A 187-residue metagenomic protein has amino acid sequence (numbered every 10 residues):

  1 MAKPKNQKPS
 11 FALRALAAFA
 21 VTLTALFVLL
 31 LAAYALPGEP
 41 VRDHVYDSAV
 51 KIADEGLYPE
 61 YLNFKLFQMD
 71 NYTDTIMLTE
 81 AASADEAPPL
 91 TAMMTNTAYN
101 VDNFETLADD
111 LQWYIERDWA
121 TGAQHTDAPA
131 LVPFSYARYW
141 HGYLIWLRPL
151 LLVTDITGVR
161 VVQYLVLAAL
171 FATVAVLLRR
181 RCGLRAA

Functional and structural regions predicted by a protein language model:
M1-P37: Start-transfer (signal-anchor) and selected internal transmembrane alpha helices of multi-pass inner/ER membrane
V28-L36, P40, V174-R181: Hydrophobic membrane-targeting alpha-helices
A33-D54: Alpha-helical transmembrane signal-anchor/signal-peptide segments
E55-Y136: Interfacial juxtamembrane loops and adjacent helix segments that form the catalytic/substrate-binding surfaces
H125-T126, P149-V153, F171-V176: Short juxtamembrane and helix-loop transition motifs at transmembrane-helix boundaries in membrane proteins
P133-W140, W146: Extended, hydrophilic extramembrane loops/domains of integral membrane proteins
I145-Q163: Juxtamembrane segments of multi-pass membrane glycosylation machinery that transfer sugars from lipid-linked donors
Y164-R185: Transmembrane-helix motifs of polytopic, lipid-linked glycan transferases
